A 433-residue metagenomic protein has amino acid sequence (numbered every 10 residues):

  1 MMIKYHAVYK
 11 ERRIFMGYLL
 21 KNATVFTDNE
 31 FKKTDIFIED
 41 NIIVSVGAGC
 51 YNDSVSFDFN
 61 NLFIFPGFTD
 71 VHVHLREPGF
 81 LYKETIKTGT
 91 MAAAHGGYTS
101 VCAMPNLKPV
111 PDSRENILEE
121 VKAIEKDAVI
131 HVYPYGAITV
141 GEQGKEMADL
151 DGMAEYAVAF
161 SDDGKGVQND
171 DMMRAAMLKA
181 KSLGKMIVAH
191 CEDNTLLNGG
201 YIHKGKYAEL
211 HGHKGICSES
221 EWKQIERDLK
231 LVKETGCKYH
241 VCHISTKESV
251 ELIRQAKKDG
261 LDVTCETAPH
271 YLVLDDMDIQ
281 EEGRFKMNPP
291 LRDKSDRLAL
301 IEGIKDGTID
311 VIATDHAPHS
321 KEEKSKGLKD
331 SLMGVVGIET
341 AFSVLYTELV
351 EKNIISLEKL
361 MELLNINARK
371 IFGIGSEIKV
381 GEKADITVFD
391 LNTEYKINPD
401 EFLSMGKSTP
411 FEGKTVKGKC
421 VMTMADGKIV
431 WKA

Functional and structural regions predicted by a protein language model:
M1-Y51: N-terminal metal-binding scaffold of metallo-dependent hydrolase/deaminase domains
A23, G327-D330, E351, V380-A433: C-terminal cap of metal-dependent C-N hydrolases
A23, N41, N61, H72 (+15 more regions): Divalent metal-coordination and catalytic microenvironments
G49-I64: Active-site metal-binding motif and surrounding structural segment of the metallo-beta-lactamase
L62-I124: Metal-associated gating/positioning segment near the N- to mid-region
V121-I138: A glycine-rich helix N-cap at a beta->alpha junction
M147-I312: Histidine/acidic residue-rich metal-binding segments in metalloenzymes
L210-K238, K305-D306, D310-I312, A317-L391: His/Asp/Glu-enriched, well-ordered alpha-helical/loop segment that forms or immediately abuts the divalent-metal
